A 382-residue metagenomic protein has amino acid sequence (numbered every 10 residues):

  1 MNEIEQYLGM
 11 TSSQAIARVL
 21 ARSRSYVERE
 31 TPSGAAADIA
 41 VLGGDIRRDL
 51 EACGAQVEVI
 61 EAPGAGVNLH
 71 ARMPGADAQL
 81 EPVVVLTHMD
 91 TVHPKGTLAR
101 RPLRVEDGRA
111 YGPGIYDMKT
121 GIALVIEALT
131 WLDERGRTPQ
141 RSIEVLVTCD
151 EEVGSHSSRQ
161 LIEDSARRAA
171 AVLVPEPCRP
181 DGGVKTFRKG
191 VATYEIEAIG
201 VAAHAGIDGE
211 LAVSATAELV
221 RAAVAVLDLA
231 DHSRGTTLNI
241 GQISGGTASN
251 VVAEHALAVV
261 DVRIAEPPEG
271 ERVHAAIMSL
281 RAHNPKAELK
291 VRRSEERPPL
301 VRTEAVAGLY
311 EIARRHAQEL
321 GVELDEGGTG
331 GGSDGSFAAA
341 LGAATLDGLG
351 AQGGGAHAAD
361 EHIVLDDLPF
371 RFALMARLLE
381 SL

Functional and structural regions predicted by a protein language model:
M1-Y7, Q14, T31, D49 (+5 more regions): Metal-dependent amide/peptide-bond hydrolase catalytic core, centered on the "pita-bread" metallohydrolase fold
N2-P113, E134-P139, R315, G335: Acidic/His- and Gly-rich active-site-bordering loop/insert found across diverse amide/peptide-bond hydrolases
A78, E106-G108, A128-E144, V226-G235 (+1 more regions): Phosphate-handling active-site elements
L86-T87, L146-T148, L173-E176, E197-I199 (+1 more regions): Short beta-strand segments
Y111-A123, E152, V213-A217, H362-P369: Short, conserved micro-motifs enriched in small and acidic residues
M118-K189: Acidic/histidine-rich catalytic neighborhood of metal-dependent amide-processing enzymes
